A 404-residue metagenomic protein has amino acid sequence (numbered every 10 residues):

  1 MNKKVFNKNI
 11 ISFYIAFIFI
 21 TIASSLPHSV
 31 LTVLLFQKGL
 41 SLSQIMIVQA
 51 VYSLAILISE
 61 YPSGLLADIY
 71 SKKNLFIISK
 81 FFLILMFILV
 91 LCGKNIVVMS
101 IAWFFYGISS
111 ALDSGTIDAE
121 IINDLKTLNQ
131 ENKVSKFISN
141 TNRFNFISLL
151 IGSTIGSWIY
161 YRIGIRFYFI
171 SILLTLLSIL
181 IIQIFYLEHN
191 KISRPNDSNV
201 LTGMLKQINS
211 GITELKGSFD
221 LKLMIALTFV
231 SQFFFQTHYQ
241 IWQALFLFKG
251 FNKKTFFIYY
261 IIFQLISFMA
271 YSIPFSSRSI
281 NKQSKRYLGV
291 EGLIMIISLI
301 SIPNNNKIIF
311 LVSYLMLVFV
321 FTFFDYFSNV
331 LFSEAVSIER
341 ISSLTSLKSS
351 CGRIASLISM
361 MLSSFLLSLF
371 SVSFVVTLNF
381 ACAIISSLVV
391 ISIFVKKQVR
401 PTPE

Functional and structural regions predicted by a protein language model:
M1-N7, E188-M224: Juxtamembrane intracellular "pre-TM" segments in multi-pass secondary transporters
N2-I58, S218-F263: Helix-loop boundary and gating motifs at the non-cytosolic
I18, M86, V97-D113, I309-F324: Hydrophobic core of transmembrane alpha-helices in multi-pass small-molecule transporters, especially MFS/SLC-type
L57-K94: Conserved MFS/SLC helix-loop-helix module at the cytosolic interface between two early adjacent transmembrane helices
N74-L89, K285-I300, F380: Structural signature of the two symmetry-related core transmembrane helices
F104-F146: Cytoplasmic helix-loop-helix junction between adjacent transmembrane helices in 12-TM secondary transporters
R166-I184, V376-S392: Symmetry-related core transmembrane helices of the 12-TM Major Facilitator Superfamily/SLC fold
K285-D325: C-terminal transmembrane helical hairpin of 12-TM major facilitator-type secondary transporters
